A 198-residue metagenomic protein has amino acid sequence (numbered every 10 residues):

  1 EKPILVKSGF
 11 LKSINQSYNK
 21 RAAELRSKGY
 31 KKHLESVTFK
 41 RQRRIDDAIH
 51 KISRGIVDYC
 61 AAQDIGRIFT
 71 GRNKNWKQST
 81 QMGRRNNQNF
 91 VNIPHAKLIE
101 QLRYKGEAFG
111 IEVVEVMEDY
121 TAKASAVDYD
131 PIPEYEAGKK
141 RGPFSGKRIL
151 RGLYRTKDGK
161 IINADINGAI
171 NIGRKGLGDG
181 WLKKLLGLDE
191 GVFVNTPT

Functional and structural regions predicted by a protein language model:
E1-T198: Positively charged, helix-rich recognition surfaces that bind polyanionic ligands
